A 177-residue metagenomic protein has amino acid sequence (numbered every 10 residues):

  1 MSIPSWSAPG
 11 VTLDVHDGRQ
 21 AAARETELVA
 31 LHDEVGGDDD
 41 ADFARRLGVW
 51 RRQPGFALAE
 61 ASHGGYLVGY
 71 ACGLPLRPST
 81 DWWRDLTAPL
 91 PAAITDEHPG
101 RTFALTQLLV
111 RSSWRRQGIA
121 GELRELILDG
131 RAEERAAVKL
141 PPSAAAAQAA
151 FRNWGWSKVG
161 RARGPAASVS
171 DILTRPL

Functional and structural regions predicted by a protein language model:
M1-R46, L58-L67, C72-P75: Short amphipathic alpha-helix that is part of the acyltransferase structural core
G48-H63, L74-W83, A104: A short helix-loop-beta-strand connector motif used in the catalytic cores of GNAT acetyltransferases and, in some
A57-A59, R101, V169-L173: Short beta-strand micro-motifs in enzyme catalytic cores
C72-Q107: Conserved acyl-donor/pantetheine-binding loop and adjacent beta-alpha core of acyl/acetyltransferases and related
F103, D129-S143: Conserved GNAT acetyl-CoA-binding A-motif
L105-S112, R116-D129, A149-N153: Conserved acetyl-CoA-binding loop-helix of GNAT-fold acetyltransferases
A137-K139, R152-I172: Conserved catalytic-core motifs of GNAT/GCN5-like acyltransferases
P176-L177: Extended, composition-driven regions rather than compact fold-specific motifs
